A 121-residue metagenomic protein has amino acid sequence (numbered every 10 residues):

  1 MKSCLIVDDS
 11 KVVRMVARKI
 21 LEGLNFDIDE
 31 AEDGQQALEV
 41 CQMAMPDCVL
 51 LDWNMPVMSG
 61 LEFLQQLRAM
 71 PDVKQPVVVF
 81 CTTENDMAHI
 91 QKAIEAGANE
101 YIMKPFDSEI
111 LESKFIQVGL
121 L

Functional and structural regions predicted by a protein language model:
K11-D29, V118: Two-component/phosphorelay signaling modules centered on CheY-like receiver
E30-C48: Acidic, metal-coordinating helix/loop segments flanking the phosphotransfer/catalytic sites of two-component signaling
A31-Q35, I90, S108: Conserved Asp/Asn-Gly motif in the active-site loop of CheY-like receiver
M55: Receiver (REC) domain active-site loop signature in two-component systems and cognate sites in sensor histidine kinases
F106-F115: C-terminal output helix
